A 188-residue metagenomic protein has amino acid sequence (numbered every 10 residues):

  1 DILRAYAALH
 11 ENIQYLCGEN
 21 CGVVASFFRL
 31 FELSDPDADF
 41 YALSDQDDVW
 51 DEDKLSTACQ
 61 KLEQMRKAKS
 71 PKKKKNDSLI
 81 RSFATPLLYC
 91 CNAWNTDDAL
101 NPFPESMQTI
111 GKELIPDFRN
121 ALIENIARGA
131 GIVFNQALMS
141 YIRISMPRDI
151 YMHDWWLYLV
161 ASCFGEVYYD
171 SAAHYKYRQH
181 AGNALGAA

Functional and structural regions predicted by a protein language model:
D1-A188: Nucleotide-sugar donor-binding/catalytic module of glycosyltransferases that assemble extracellular/cell-envelope
